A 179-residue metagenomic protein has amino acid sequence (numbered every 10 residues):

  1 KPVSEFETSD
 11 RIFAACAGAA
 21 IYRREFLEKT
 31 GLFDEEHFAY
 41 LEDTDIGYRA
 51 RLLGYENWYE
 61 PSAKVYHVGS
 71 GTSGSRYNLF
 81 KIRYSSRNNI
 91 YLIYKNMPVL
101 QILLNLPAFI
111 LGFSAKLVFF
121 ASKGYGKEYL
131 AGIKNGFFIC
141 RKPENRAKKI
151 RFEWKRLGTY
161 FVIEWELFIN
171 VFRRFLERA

Functional and structural regions predicted by a protein language model:
K1-A39, T44, L53: Acidic/His-rich active-site region of diverse nucleotide-sugar glycosyltransferases
C16, Y48, P61: A cytosolic small-molecule/anion-sensing beta-strand core signal
I21-Y22, D43-T44, G112-L117, V171: Catalytic-site signature of metal-activated, phosphate-bearing donor transferases, centered on the GT-A/GT-A-like
D45-R49, V65: Short active-site alpha-helical segment characteristic of glycosyltransferases and processive polysaccharide synthases
L53, N57-I169: Active-site-adjacent helix/loop segment of glycosyltransferases that harbors family-specific signature motifs
R156, F172-A179: Long, low-complexity C-terminal extensions of enzymes
